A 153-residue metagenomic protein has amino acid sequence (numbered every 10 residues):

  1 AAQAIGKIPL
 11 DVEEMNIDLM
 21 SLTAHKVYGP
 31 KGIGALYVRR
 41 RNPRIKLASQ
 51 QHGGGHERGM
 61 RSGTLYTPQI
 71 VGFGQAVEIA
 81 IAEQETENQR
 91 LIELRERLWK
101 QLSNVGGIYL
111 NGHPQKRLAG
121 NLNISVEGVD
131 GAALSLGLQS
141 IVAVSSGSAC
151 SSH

Functional and structural regions predicted by a protein language model:
A1-H153: Pyridoxal 5′-phosphate
